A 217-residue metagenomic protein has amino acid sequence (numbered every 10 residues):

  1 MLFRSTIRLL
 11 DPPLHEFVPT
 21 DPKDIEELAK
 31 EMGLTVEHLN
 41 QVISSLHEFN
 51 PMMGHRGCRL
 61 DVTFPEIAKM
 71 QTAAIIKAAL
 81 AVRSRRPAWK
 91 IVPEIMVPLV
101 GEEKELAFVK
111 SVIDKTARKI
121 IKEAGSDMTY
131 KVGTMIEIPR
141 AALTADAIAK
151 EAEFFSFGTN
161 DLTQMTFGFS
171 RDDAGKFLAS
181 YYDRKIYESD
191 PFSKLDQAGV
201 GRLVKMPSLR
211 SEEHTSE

Functional and structural regions predicted by a protein language model:
F3-E212, S216-E217: Conserved alpha/beta-domain cores
